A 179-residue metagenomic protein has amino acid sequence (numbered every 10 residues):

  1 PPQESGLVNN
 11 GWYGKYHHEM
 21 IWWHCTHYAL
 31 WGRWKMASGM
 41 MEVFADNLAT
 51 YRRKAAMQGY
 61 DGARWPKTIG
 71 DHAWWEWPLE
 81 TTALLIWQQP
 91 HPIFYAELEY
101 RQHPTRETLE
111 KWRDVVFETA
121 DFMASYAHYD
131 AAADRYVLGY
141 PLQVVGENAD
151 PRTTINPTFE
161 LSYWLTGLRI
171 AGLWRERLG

Functional and structural regions predicted by a protein language model:
P1-R113: Substrate-binding groove/exosite segments of carbohydrate-active enzymes
E118, F122-R177: Acidic/histidine-rich catalytic neighborhood
